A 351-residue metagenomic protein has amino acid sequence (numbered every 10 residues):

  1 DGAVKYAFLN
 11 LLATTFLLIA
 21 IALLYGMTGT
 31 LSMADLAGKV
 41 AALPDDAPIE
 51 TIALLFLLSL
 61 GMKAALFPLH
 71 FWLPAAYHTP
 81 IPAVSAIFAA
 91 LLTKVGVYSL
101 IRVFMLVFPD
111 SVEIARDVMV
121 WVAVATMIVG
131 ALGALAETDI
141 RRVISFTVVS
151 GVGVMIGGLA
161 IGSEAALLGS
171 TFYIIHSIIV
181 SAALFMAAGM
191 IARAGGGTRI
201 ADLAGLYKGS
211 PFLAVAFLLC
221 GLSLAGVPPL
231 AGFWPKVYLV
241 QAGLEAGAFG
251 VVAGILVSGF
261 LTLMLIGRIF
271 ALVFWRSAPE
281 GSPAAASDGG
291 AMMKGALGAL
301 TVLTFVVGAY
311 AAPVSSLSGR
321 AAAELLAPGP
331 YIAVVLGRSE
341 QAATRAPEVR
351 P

Functional and structural regions predicted by a protein language model:
D1-P228, W234-V237, Q241-L263, G267: Hydrophobic transmembrane alpha-helices and their helix-loop junctions in integral membrane proteins
G29, G221-L239, V302-E324: Alpha-helical transmembrane segments and their membrane-interface junctions in multi-pass membrane proteins
P80, I200-A201, Y207-V215, R268-P351: Cytoplasmic/organellar membrane-interface segments at the starts of transmembrane helices in multi-pass inner-membrane
